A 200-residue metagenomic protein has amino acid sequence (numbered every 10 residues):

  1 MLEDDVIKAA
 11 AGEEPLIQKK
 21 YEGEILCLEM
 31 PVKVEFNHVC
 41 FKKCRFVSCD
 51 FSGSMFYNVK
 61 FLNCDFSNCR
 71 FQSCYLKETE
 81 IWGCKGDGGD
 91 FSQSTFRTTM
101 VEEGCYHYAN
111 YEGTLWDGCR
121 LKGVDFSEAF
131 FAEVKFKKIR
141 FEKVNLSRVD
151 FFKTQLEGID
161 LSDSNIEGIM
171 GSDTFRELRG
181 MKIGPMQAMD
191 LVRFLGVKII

Functional and structural regions predicted by a protein language model:
M1-I200: Tandem repeat scaffolds
